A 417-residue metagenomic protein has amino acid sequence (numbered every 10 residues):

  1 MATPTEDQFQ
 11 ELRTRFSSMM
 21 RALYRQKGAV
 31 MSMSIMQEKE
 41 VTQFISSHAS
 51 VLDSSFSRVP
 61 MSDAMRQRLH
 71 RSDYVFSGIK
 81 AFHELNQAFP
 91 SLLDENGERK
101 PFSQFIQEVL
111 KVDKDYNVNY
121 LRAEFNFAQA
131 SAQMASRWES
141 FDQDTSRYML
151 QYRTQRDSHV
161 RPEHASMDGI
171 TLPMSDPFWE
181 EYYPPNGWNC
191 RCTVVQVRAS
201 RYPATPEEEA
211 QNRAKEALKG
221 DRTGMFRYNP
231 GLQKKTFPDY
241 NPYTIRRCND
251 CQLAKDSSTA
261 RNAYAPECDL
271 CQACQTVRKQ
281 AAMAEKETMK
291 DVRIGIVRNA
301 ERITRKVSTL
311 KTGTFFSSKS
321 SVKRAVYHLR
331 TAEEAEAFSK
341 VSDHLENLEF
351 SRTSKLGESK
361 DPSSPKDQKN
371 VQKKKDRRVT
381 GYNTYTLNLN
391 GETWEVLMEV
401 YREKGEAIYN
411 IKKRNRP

Functional and structural regions predicted by a protein language model:
M1-D113, R198-P417: N-terminal leader/targeting and assembly helices and adjacent pre-domain segments
A49-L52, L110-D115, Y148-S158: A broad, low-specificity signal for short, low-complexity segments enriched in glycine/proline and polar/charged
H83, Y116, Y120, H159 (+4 more regions): Short, well-structured alpha-helical interface segments that form or flank functional binding sites
D94, S103-S146: Internal glycine-rich, Lys/Arg-flanked active-site/core loops of soluble domains
N119-L121, R137-E139, R156-P162, T193-V197 (+2 more regions): Short, charged low-complexity intrinsically disordered segments located at boundaries of structured domains
A123, F127, S131, Q143-A165 (+1 more regions): Acidic, glycine-rich low-complexity segments with interspersed aromatic residues
A128-S200: Conserved short secondary-structure elements within globular domains
